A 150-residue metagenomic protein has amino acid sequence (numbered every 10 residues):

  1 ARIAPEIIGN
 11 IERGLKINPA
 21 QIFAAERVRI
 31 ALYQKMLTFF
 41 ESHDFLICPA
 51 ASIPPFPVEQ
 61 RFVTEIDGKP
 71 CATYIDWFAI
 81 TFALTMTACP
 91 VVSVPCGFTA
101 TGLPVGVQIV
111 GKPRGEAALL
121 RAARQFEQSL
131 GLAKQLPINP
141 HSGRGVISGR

Functional and structural regions predicted by a protein language model:
A1-L37, I53-P54, S93-L103: Short helix-loop capping/hinge segments that flank enzyme active sites or metal/cofactor-binding pockets
G9, Y33, F62, W77-F78: Tryptophan-centric aromatic hotspots in well-structured domains and transmembrane helices
A20-A24, Q34, S42, I80 (+1 more regions): Structural helix-boundary/capping segments
A24, F56-W77: Short, surface-exposed loop/helix-turn segments at secondary-structure junctions that function as lids/hinges flanking
I30-A31, Y74-I75, A117: Residue-level recognition of alpha-helix initiation/capping sites
A31, V63-E65, R124-Q125: Short, solvent-exposed amphipathic alpha-helical segments in soluble enzyme and RNA/protein-processing domains
A50: Conserved AMP-binding/adenylate-forming
